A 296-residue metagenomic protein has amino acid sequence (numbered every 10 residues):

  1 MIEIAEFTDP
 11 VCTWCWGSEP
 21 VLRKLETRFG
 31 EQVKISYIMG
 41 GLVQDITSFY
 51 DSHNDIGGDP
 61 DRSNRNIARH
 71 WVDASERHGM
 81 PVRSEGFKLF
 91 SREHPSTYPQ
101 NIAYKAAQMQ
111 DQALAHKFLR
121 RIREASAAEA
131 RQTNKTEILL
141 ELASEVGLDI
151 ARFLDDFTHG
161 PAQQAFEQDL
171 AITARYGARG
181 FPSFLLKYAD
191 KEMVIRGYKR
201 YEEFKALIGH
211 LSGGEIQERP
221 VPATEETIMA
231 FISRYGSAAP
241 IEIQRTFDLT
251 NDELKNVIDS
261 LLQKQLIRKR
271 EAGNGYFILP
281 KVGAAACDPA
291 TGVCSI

Functional and structural regions predicted by a protein language model:
M1-A5: Extreme N-terminal starter segment of soluble prokaryotic enzymes
E6, V11, E19-T27, R121-I296: C-terminal cap of thioredoxin/glutaredoxin-like
W14: Short, cysteine/histidine-rich loop/knuckle motifs that typically chelate Zn2+
P20-A130, P240, C294: Structural alpha/beta surface segment adjacent to cysteine/selenocysteine redox centers across thiol/disulfide enzymes
